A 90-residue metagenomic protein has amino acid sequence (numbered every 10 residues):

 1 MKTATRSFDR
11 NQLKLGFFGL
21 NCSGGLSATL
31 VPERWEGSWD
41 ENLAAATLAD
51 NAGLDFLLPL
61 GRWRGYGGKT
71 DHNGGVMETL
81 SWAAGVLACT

Functional and structural regions predicted by a protein language model:
M1-C89: N-terminal beta1-alpha1-beta2 module of alpha/beta enzyme domains
